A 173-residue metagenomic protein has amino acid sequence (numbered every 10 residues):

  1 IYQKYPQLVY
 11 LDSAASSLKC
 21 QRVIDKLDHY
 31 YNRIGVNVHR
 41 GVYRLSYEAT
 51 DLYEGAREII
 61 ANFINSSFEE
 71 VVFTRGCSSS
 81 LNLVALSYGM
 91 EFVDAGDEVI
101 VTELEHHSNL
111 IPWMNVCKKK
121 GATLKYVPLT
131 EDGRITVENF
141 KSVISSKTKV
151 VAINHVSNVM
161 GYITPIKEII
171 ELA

Functional and structural regions predicted by a protein language model:
I1-A173: Pyridoxal 5′-phosphate
